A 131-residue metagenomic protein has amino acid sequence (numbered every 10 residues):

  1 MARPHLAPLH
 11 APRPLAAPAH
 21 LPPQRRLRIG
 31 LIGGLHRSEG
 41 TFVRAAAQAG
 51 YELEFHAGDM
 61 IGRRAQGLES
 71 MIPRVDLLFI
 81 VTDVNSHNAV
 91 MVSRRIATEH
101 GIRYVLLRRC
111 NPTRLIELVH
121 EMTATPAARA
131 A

Functional and structural regions predicted by a protein language model:
M1-P23: Short N-terminal or domain-adjacent regulatory/targeting segments
A17-A57, R64-L68: Redox- and metal-dependent alpha/beta enzyme cores, enriched for Fe-S-associated oxidoreductases and cofactor-handling
I61-G67, R114-E117: Short, charged, surface-exposed secondary-structure boundary motifs
P73-R74: Alpha-helix C-terminal capping/helix-to-coil transition sites in glycosyltransferase folds
T82: Glycine-rich, N-terminal phosphate-binding loop of Rossmann-like dinucleotide-binding domains
S86-N88: Short glycine-rich, flexible loops that bind phosphorylated cofactors or substrates
T98-A131: Ser/Thr/Gly-rich flexible loops in soluble cytosolic domains mediating phosphotransfer, phosphorylation
